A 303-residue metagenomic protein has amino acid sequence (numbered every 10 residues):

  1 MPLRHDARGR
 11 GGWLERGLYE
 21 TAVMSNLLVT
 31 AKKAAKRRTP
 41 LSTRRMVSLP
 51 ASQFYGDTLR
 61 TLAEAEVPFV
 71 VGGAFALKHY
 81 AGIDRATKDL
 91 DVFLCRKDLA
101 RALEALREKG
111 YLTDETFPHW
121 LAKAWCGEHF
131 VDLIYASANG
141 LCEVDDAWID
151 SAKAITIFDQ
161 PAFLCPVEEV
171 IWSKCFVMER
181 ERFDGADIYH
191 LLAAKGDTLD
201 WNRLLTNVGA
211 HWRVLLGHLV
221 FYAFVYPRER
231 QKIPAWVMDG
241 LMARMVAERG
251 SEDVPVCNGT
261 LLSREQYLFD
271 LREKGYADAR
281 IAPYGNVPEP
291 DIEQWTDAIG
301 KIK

Functional and structural regions predicted by a protein language model:
D6-A7: Short hydrophobic alpha-helical segments enriched in small aliphatic residues
T21-V71: Helical scaffold of the NTase/Pol beta-like nucleotidyltransferase catalytic core
L28-K32, R38, E143-K303: Catalytic cores of NTP-dependent nucleotidyl/adenyl transfer enzymes across multiple folds
G56-L90, L94-L103, P166, D270-K303: Active-site nucleotide-donor binding segment shared across nucleotidyl transfer reactions
L103-K109: Short amphipathic alpha-helices in soluble, non-transmembrane regions that often serve as interface/regulatory elements
K109-A147: Conserved catalytic core of two-metal-ion nucleotidyltransferases
